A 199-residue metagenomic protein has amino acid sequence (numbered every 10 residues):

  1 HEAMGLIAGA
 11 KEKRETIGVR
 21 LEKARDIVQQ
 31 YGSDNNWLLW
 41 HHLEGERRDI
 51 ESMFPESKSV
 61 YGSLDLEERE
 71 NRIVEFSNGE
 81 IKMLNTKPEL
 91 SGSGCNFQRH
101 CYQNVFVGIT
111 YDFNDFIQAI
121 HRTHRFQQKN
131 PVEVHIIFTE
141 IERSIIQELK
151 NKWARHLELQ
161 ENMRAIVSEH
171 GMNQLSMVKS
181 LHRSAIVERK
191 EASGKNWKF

Functional and structural regions predicted by a protein language model:
H1-N35, H41-G45, D49-M53, W153-K179: Interdomain linker/hinge connecting the two RecA-like lobes of the SF2 helicase core
Y31-N36, E51-K58, I81, R99-Y102: Short glycine/proline-enriched coil/turn segments at helix->beta-strand junctions
L38-W40, P55-S91: Conserved helicase ATPase core of P-loop NTP-dependent helicases/translocases
H42, G62, I109, I137-T139: Cofactor-binding loop segments of dinucleotide-utilizing enzymes, especially the Rossmann-like FAD- and NAD(P)+-binding
E46-I50, S93-N96, D115, S144-I145: Phosphate- and divalent-cation-binding pockets in alpha/beta enzyme and binding domains that engage nucleotide-derived
E89-F126: Conserved RecA-like helicase motor core of SF1/SF2 enzymes
Y111-F199: A conserved SF2-helicase RecA2
